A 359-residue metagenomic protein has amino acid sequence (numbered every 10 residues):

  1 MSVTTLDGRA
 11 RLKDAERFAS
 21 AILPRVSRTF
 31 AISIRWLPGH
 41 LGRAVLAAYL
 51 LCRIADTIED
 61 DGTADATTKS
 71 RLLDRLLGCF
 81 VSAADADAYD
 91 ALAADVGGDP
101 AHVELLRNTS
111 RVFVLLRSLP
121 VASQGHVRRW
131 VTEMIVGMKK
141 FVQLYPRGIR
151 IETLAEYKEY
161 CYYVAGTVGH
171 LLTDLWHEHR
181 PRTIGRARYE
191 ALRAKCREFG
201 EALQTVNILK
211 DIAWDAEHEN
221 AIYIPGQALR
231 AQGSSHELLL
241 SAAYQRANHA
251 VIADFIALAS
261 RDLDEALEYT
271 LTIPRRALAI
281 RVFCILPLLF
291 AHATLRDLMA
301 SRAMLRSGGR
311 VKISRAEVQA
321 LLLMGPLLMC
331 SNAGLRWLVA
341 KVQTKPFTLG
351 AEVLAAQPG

Functional and structural regions predicted by a protein language model:
M1-A202, A213-G359: Catalytic cores of Mg2+-dependent Asp-rich isoprenoid enzymes
N207: Short, contiguous alpha-helical
K210: Conserved alpha-helical segments that form or flank metal/cofactor-binding pockets of metalloenzymes
